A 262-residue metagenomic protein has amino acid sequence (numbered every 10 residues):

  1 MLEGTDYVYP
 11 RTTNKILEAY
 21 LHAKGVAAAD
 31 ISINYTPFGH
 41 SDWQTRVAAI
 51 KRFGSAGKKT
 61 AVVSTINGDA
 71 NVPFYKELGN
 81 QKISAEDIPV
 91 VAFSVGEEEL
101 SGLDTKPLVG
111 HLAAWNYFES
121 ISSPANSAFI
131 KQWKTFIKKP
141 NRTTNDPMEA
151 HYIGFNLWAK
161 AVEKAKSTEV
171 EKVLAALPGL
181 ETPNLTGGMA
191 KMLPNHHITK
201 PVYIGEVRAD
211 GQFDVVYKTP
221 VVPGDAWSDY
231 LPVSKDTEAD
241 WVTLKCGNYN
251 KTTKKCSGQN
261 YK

Functional and structural regions predicted by a protein language model:
M1-Q81, S120-A128, A190: Extracellular/periplasmic Venus flytrap/periplasmic-binding protein
G4-T5, F93-V95, N116, A209: Cofactor-binding loop segments of dinucleotide-utilizing enzymes, especially the Rossmann-like FAD- and NAD(P)+-binding
A23-I31, A56-A61, S84-P89, T105-L112 (+2 more regions): Loop/turn elements at helix/coil->beta-strand transitions in domains of secreted/extracellular proteins
K59, E97-G102, P107, S122 (+3 more regions): Pocket-lining segment of extracytoplasmic ligand-binding domains
N67-P73, F118-T182: Extracellular/periplasmic ligand-binding modules, especially the Venus flytrap/periplasmic-binding
I83-L108, L174-P183: Venus flytrap/periplasmic-binding-protein-like
E181-K262: Solvent-exposed, acidic/polar segments of extracytosolic/periplasmic ligand-binding ectodomains
